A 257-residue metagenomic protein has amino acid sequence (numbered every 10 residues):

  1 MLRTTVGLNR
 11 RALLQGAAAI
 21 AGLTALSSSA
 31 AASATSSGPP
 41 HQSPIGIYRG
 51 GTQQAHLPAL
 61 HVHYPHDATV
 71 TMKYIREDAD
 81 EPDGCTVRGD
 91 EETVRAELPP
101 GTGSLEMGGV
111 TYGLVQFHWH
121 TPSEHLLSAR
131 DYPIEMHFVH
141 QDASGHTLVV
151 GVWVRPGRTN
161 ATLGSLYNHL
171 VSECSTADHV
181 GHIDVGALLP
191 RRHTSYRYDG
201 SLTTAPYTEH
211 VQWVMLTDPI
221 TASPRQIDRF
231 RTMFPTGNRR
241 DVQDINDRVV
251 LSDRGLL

Functional and structural regions predicted by a protein language model:
L2-S28, A32-L257: Alpha-carbonic anhydrase
